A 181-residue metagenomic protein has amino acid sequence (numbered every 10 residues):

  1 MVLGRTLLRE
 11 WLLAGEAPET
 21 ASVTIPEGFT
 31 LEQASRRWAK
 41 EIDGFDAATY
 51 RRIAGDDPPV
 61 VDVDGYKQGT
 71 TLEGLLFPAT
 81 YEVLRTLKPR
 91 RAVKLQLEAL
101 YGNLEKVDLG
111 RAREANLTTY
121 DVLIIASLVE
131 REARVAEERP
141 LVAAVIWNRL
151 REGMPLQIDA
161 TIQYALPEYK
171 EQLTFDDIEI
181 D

Functional and structural regions predicted by a protein language model:
M1-Q157, Y164-P167: Conserved catalytic or metal-liganding residues and their short signature motifs at active sites of enzymes
A165-D181: C-terminal soluble interaction/assembly domains
